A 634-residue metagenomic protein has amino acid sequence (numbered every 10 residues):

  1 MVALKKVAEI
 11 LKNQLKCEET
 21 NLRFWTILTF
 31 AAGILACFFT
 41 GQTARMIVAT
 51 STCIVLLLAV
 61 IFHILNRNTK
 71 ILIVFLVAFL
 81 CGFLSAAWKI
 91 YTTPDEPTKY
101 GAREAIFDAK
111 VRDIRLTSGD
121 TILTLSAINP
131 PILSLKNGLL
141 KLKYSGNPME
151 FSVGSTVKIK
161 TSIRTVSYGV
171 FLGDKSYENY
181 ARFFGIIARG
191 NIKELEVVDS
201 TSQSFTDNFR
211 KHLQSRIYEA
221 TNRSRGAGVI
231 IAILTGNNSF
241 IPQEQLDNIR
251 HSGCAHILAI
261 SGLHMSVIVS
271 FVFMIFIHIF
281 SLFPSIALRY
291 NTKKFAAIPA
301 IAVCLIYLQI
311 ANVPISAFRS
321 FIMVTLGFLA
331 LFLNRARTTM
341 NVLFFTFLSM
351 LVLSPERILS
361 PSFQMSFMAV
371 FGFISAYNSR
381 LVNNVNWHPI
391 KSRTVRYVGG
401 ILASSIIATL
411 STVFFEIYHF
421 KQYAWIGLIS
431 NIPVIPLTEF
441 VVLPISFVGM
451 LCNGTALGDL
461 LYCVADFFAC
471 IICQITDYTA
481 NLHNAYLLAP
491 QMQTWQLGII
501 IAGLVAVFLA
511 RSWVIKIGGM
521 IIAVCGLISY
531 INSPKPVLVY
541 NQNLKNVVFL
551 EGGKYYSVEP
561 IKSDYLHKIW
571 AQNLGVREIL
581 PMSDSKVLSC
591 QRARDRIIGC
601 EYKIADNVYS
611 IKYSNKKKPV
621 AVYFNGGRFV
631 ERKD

Functional and structural regions predicted by a protein language model:
M1-T98, A102, F508-L509, F629-V630: N-terminal leader/targeting segments
V2-C17, L80-H256, E601-D634: Membrane-interface helix/helix-cap signal primarily in integral membrane proteins
V7-E18, F205-A220, V229, N237 (+14 more regions): Hydrophobic alpha-helical segments of integral membrane proteins, encompassing both true transmembrane helices
E18-H63, S360-F363, L457-L509: Membrane-embedded alpha-helical segments of integral membrane proteins
W25, G41, H63-L76, G190 (+2 more regions): Hydrophobic alpha-helical transmembrane segments in multi-pass membrane proteins
G33, A109, T161, I233 (+7 more regions): Divalent metal-coordination and catalytic microenvironments
D108, P131, G146-K160, Y180 (+4 more regions): Non-globular, low-confidence helical/coil segments that flank catalytic cores
S224, V229, A317, L402-Y418 (+3 more regions): Hydrophobic alpha-helical segments of membrane proteins
